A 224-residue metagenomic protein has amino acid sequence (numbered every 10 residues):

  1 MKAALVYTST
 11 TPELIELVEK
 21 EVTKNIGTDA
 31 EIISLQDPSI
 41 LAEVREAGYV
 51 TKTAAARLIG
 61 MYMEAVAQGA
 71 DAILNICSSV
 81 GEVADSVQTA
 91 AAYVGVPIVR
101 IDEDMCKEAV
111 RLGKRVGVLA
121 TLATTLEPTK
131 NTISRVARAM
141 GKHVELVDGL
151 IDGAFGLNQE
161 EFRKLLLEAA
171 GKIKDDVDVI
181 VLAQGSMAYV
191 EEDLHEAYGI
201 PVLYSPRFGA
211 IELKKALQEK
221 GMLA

Functional and structural regions predicted by a protein language model:
M1-A224: Non-catalytic structural scaffold of enzyme domains
